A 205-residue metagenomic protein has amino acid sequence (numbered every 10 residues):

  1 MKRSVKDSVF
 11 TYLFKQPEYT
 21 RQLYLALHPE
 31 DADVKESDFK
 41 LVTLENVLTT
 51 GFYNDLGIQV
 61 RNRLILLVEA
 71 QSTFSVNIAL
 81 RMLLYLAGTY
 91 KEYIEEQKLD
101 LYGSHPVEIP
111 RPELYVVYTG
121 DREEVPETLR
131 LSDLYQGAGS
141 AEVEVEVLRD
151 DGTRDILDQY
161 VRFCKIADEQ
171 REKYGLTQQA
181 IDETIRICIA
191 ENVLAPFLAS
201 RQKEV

Functional and structural regions predicted by a protein language model:
M1-V205: Elongated, amphipathic alpha-helical interaction scaffolds
